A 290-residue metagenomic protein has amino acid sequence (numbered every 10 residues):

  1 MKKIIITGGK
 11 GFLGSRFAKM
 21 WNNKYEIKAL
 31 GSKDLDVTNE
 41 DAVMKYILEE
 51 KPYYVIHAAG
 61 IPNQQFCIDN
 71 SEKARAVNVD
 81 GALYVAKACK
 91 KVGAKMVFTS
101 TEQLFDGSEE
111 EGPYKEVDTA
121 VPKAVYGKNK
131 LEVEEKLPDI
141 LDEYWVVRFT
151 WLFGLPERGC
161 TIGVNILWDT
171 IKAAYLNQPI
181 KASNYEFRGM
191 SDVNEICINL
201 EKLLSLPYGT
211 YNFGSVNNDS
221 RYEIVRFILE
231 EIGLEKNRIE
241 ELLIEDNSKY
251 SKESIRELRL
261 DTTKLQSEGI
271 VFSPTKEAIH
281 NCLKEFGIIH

Functional and structural regions predicted by a protein language model:
K3-M20: N-terminal Rossmann NAD(P)H-binding glycine-rich loop of SDR-like oxidoreductase domains
E26-K45: Adenosine-cofactor binding site in Rossmann-like domains, unifying the SAM/SAH pocket of S-adenosylmethionine-dependent
E40-V77: NAD(P)H-binding glycine-rich loop region in Rossmannoid oxidoreductase-like domains and their noncatalytic homologs
D69-V97: NAD(P)-cofactor binding segment of oxidoreductase domains
A76, D80-Y84, L104-V147, F153 (+1 more regions): Catalytic helix-loop patch of NAD(P)-dependent Rossmann-fold dehydrogenases
K136-R188, E195: NAD(P)-dependent short-chain dehydrogenase/reductase
C197-Y250, H290: Mid/C-terminal beta-alpha module of Rossmann-like enzyme folds, strongest in SDR-family dehydrogenases/epimerases
S220-R226, L243-N281, F286-H290: Conserved C-terminal active-site "lid" loop/helix of NAD(P)H-dependent oxidoreductases that clamps the redox cofactor
